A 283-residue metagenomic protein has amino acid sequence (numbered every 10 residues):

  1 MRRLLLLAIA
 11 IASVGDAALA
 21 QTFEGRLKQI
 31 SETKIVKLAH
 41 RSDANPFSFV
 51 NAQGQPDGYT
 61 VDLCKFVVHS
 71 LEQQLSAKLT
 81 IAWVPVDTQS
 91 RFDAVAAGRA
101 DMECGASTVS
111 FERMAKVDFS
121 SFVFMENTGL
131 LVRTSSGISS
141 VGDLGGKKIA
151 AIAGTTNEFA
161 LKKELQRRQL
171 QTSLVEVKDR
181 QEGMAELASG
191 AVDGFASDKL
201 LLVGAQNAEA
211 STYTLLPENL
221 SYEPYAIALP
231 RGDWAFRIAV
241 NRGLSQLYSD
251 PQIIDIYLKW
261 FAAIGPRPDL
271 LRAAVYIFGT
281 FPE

Functional and structural regions predicted by a protein language model:
A20-E103: Extracytoplasmic small-molecule ligand-binding "clamshell" domains of the periplasmic binding protein/Venus flytrap
Q21, L27, V61-S70, S135 (+4 more regions): Extended ligand-binding regions for polar small-molecule ligands
Q21, T156-V175, A210, T214-L215 (+1 more regions): Ligand-binding clefts/hinges and TM-proximal coupling segments of bilobed small-molecule sensing domains
F23-E24, K78-D93, S136-G137, L174-A185 (+1 more regions): Short helix-initiation/N-cap motifs at beta->coil->alpha
H40-P46, P56-Q73, T108, E126-K178 (+2 more regions): Bilobed "Venus flytrap"/periplasmic-binding protein-like clamshell domains and structurally analogous long
S42, F124-S135, K199, V203-S245 (+1 more regions): Periplasmic-binding protein-like
K65, S76-D143, Y213-T214, F278-E283: Acidic, polar ligand-binding/catalytic clefts
S90-D93, C104-K116, A160-R167, A185-S221: A ligand-binding cleft/hinge motif common to bilobed small-molecule-binding domains
